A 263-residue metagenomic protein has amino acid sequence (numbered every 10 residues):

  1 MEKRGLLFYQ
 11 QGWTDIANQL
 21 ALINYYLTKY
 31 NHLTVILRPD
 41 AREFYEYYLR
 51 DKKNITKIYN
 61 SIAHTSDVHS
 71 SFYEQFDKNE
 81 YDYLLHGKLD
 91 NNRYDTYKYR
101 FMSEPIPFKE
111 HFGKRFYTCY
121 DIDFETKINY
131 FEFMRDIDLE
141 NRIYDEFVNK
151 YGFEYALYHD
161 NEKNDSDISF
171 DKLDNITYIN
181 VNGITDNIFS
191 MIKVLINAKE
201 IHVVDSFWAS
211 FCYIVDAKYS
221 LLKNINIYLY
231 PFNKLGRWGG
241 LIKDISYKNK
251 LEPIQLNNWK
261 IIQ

Functional and structural regions predicted by a protein language model:
M1-Q263: Catalytic machinery of carbohydrate-active enzymes, primarily nucleotide-sugar-dependent glycosyltransferases
